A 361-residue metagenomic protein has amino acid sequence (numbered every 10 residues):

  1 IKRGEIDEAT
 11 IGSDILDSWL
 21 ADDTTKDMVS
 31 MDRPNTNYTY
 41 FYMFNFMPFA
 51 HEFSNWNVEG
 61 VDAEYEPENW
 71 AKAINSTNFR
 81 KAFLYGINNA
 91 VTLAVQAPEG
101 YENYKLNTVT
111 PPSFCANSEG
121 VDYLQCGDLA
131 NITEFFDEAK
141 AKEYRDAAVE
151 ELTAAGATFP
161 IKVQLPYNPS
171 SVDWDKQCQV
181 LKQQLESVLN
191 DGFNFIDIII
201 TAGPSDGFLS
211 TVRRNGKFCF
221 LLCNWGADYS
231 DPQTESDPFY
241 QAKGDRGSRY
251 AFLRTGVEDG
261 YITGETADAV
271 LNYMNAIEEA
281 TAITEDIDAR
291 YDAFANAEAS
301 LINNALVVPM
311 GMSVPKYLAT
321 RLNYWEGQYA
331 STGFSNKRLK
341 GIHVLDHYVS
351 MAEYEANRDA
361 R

Functional and structural regions predicted by a protein language model:
I1-K2, I6, I11, D23-S30 (+1 more regions): Periplasmic binding protein-like
D7-I11, Y40-N45, A82-Y85, L93-A94 (+3 more regions): Structural recognition of the beta-strand scaffold that forms the well-ordered cores of secreted hydrolase catalytic
E8, D14-D17, T36-T39, P48-H51 (+7 more regions): Solvent-exposed loop/turn segments at secondary-structure junctions within structured extracellular/periplasmic domains
G12, W19-D23, F53-N57, A94-E99 (+4 more regions): Short, solvent-exposed loop/turn and secondary-structure capping segments
D22-P34, Y42-A73, C115-A139, T153-A154 (+3 more regions): Short, solvent-exposed loop/beta-turn-alpha elements that line the ligand-binding surface or hinge of extracytoplasmic
W70-L189, N296, H347-Y348, A352-R361: Append "and occasionally in soluble cytosolic enzymes with long acidic Gly/Pro-rich linkers
L93-A94, Y144-P169, D268-R321: Bilobed periplasmic-binding protein-like "clamshell/Venus-flytrap" ligand-binding domains
T158-V163, Q184-G203, E279, E285: A local structural motif
